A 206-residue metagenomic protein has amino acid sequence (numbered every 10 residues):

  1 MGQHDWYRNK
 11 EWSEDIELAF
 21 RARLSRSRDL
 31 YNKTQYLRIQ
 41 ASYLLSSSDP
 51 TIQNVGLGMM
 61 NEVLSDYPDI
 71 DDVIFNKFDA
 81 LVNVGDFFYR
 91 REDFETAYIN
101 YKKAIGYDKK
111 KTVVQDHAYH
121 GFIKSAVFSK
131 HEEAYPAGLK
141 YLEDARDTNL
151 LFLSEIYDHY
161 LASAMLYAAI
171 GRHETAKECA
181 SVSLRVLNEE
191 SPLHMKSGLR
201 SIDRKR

Functional and structural regions predicted by a protein language model:
M1-D79, N83-R91, H173, K177-R206: N-terminal alpha-helical interaction modules that lie
E11-E14, I123-A137, A164-T175, I202-R206: Alpha-helical linker/edge segments of TPR/alpha-solenoid repeat scaffolds and analogous pre-/post-domain helices
Y31-N32, F75, V113-H117, L151-E155: Residue signature of alpha-solenoid helical repeat architecture, marking inter-repeat boundaries and helix-start
Y36, V73, A80, A118-G121 (+4 more regions): The tetratricopeptide repeat
L44-L45, L81, F88, A126-S129 (+2 more regions): Residue at a conserved register position within TPR or TPR-like alpha-solenoid repeats
S46-P50, T112, A126-E132, G171 (+1 more regions): Short coil/turn linking the two alpha-helices of tandem helical-hairpin repeats
F88-Y135: Hydrophobic, well-structured mid-protein blocks that either form specific transmembrane helices
Y98-G106, E133-A145, A168-S191: TPR/TPR-like (Sel1-like) alpha-helical repeat modules
